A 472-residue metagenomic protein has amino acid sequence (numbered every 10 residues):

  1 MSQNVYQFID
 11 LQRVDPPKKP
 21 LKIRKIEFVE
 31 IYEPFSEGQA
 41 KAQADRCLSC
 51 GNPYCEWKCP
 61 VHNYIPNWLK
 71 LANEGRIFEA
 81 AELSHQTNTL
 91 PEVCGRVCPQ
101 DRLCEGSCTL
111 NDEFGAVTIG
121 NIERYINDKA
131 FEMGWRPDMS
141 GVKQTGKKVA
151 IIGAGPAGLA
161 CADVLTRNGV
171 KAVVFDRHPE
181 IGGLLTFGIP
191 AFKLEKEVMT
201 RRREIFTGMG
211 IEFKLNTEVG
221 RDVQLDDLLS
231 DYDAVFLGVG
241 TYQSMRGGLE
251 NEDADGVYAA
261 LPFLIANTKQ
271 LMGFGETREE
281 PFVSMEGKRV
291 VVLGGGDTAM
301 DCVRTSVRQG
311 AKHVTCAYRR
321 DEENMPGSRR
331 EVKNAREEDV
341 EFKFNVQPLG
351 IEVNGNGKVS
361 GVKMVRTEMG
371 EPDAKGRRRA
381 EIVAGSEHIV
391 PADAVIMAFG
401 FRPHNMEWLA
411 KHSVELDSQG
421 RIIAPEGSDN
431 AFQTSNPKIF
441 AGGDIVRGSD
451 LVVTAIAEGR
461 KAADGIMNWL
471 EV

Functional and structural regions predicted by a protein language model:
Y6-E33, H62-E74, L83-H85, D112 (+10 more regions): Beta1-alpha1 glycine-rich phosphate/pyrophosphate-binding loop at the start of Rossmann-like nucleotide-binding domains
R24-A42, Y64-R96, E113-K143, T268: Ferredoxin-type iron-sulfur electron-transfer modules in oxidoreductases and energy-metabolism complexes
D45-Y64, T89-D112: Local cysteine-cluster metal-coordination motifs and their immediate loop/turn environment, predominantly Fe-S cluster
I126-K143, R201-R221, S244-Q309, S418-Q433: Glycine-rich dinucleotide-binding loop and its adjacent helix/turn
K143-Q144, K148-I152, T200-L249, G350-V359 (+3 more regions): Feature captures the FAD/FMN-dependent oxidoreductase FAD-binding
D255-G287, P372-S449: FAD-site-proximal beta/loop scaffold in flavoenzymes
V283-R320, A380, H388-A394, F401-R402 (+3 more regions): Long hydrophobic segments that form regular secondary structure
C302, I445-E471: A conserved FAD-binding loop/helix module that cradles the flavin
